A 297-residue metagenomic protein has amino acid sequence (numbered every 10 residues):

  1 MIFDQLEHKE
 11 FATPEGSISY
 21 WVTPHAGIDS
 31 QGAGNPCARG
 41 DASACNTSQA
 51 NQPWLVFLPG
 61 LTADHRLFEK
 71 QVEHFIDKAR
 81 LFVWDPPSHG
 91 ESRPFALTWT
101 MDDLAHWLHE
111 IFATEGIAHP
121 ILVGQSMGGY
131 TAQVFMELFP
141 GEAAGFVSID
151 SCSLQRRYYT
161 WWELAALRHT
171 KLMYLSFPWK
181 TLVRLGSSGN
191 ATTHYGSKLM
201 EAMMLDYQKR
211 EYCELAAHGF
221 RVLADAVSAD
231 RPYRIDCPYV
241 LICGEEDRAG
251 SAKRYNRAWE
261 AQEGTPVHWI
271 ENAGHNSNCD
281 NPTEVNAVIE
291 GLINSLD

Functional and structural regions predicted by a protein language model:
M1-S17: N-terminal cap/lid segment of alpha/beta-hydrolase-fold proteins
P14, W21, A26-G27, C45 (+2 more regions): Active-site loop/oxyanion-hole signature of alpha/beta-hydrolase fold enzymes
G16-G27, S48-E91: Conserved HGGG/HGGXW glycine-rich cap/lid loop of the alpha/beta-hydrolase fold
G124-G128, A132: Gly/Ala-rich beta-loop-alpha elbow adjacent to hydrolase catalytic centers
E137-L138, A143-Y174: Flexible "cap/lid" loop of the alpha/beta hydrolase fold
R157-Y159, S176-R234: Conserved alpha/beta-hydrolase catalytic His-Asp/Glu region
Y239-A273, C279: Conserved loop-alpha-helix segment in the C-terminal half of the alpha/beta-hydrolase fold that carries the catalytic
C279-I293: Post-His helix in hydrolase/transferase enzymes
